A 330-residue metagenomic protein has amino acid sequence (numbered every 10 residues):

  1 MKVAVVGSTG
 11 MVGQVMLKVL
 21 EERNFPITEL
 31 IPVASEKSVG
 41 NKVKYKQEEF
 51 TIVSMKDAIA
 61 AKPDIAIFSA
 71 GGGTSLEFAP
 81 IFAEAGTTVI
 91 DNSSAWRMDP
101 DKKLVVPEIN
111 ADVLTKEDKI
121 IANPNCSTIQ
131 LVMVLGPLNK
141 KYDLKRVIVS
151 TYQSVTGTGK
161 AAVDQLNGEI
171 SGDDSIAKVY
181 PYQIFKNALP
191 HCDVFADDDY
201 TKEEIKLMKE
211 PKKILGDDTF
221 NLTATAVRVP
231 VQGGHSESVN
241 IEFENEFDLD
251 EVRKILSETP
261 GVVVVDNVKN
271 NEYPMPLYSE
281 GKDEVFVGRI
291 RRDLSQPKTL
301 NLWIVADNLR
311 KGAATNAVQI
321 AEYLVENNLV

Functional and structural regions predicted by a protein language model:
M1-I184, T219-N221, V285-F286, I290-Q296 (+3 more regions): N-terminal Rossmann-like NAD(P) cofactor-binding subdomain of oxidoreductases, focused on the glycine-rich
A66, V155-V330: Charged docking surfaces used in two-component/phosphorelay signaling
